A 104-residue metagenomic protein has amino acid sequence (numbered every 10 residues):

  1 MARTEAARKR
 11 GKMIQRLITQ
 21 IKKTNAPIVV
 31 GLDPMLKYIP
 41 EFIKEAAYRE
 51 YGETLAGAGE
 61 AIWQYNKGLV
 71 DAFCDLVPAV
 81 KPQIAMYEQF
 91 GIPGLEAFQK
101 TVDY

Functional and structural regions predicted by a protein language model:
M1-G11: N-terminal amphipathic/basic-hydrophobic helices that include classical n-h-c signal peptides and signal-anchor
A2-T4, P40, K44-E45, T54 (+2 more regions): Serine/threonine-rich low-complexity intrinsically disordered regions
R10-A72: N-terminal glycine-rich anion-binding loop in soluble enzyme alpha/beta folds
P27-V29, P78-K81: Structural preference for beta-strand elements that scaffold enzyme active sites
V70-L76, V102-D103: Acidic (Asp/Glu)-rich catalytic clusters
P82-Y104: N-terminal active-site wall of soluble small-molecule enzyme domains
